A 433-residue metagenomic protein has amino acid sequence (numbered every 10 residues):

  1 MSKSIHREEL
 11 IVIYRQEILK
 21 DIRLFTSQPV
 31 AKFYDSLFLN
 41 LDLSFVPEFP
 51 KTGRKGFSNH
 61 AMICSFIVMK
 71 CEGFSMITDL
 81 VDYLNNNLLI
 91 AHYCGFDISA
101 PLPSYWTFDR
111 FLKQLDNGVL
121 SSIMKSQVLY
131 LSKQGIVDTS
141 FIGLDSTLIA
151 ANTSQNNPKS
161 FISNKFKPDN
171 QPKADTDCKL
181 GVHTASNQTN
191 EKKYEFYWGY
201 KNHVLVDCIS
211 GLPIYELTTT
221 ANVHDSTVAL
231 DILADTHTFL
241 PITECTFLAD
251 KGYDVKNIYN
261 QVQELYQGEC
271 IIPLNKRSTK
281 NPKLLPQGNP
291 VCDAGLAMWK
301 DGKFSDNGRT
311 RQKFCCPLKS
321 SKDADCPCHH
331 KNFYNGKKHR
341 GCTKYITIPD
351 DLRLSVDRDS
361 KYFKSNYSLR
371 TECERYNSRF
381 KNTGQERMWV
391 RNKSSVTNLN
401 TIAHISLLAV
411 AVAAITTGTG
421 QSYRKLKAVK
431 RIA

Functional and structural regions predicted by a protein language model:
M1-L41, I415-A433: Charged, often Cys/His-bearing segments associated with DNA-binding zinc-finger transcription factors
L24-V68, E72: Basic, short loop/linker segments at the boundary and entry of helix-turn-helix/winged-helix-like folds
Y34, L84-N85, L284-R311, I346-N392: Short amphipathic alpha-helical "interface-anchor" segments enriched in bulky aromatics
I77-F96, V128-L129: DNA-recognition alpha helix
C94-L115: Major-groove recognition helix of helix-turn-helix-like DNA-binding domains
R110-Q267, I271-N275: Polybasic low-complexity intrinsically disordered regions
Q287-G341: Low-complexity, serine/threonine/proline-enriched polar segments
K364-A433: Basic, amphipathic alpha-helical segments enriched in Lys/Arg and hydrophobic/aromatic residues
